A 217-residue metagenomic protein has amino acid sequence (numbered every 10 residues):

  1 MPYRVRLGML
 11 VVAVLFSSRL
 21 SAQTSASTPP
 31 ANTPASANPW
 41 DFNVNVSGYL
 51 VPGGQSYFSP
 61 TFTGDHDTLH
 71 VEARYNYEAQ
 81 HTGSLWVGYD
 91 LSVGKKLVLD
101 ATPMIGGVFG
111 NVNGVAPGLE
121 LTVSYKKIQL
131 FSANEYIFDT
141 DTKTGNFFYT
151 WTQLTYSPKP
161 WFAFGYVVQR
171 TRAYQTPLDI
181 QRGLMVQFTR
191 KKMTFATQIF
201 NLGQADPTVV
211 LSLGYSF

Functional and structural regions predicted by a protein language model:
M1-P39, F217: Cleavable N-terminal export/targeting peptides
A22-E78: Short glycine/proline- and aromatic-enriched beta-strand/turn motifs that initiate or cap beta-hairpins
P34-A35, S56-D67, A73, T82-D100 (+5 more regions): Feature captures outer-membrane beta-barrel proteins of Gram-negative bacteria and organelles
V44-L50, F62-G64, A73-Y77, P103-G107 (+5 more regions): Transmembrane beta-barrel strands of outer-membrane/channel proteins
L50-P52, E78-Q80, V108-N111, F138-T142 (+2 more regions): Short, small-residue-enriched loops and turns at beta-alpha junctions that line or gate enzyme active sites
D90, G106-V108, S124, I137: Short glycine-rich beta-strand segments
S157, F164-Y166: Conserved binding-pocket/active-site segment within a compact domain
G165, R172-Q181: A C-terminal functional module that forms or caps the active site or interfaces directly with catalytic machinery
